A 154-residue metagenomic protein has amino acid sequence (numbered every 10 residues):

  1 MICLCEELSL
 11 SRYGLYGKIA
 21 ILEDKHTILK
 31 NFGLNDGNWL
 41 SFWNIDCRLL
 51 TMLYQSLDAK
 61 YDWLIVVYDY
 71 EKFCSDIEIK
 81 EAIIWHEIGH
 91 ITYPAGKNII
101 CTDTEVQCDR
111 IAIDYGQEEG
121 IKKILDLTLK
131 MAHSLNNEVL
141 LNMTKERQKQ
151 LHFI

Functional and structural regions predicted by a protein language model:
M1-N44: A metal-dependent hydrolase signature that marks the N-terminal structural subdomain at the beginning of catalytic folds
S11-Y16, D114, E118, K122: Short coil/loop linkers at secondary-structure junctions
L34-I77, I88-I91: Active-site scaffold of zinc-dependent metalloenzymes
K72-C74, E87-Q107, D114-G120: Catalytic Zn2+-binding segment of zinc metalloproteases
E118-I154: Long, well-structured alpha-helical subdomains associated with metal-dependent extracellular/ecto-lumenal hydrolases
